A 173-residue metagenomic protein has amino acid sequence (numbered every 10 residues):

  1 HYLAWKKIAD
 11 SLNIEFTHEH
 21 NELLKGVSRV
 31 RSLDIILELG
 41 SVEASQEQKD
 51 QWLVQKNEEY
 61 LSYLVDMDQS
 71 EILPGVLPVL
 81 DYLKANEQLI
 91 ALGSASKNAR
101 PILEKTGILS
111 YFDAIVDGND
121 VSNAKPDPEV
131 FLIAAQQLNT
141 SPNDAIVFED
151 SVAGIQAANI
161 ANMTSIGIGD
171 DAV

Functional and structural regions predicted by a protein language model:
H1-H20: Active-site neighborhood of HAD-like aspartate-dependent phosphohydrolases
Y2-L3, V30, R100: Short, surface-exposed alpha-helical segments at coil->helix boundaries
Y2-L3, V54, P74, S110 (+1 more regions): Surface-exposed alpha-helical interface segments used for non-catalytic interactions
K25-Y63, Y82: A metal-dependent, Asp-based hydrolase signature
E47, L77-K84, K97-V173: Asp-based, Mg2+/Mn2+-dependent phosphohydrolase catalytic module
S62-A91: Short, acidic loop-to-helix structural element flanking the phosphoryl-transfer center in phosphate-processing enzymes
L92-S96: Conserved phosphate-coupling serine/threonine residues in phosphotransfer and NTP-handling enzymes
